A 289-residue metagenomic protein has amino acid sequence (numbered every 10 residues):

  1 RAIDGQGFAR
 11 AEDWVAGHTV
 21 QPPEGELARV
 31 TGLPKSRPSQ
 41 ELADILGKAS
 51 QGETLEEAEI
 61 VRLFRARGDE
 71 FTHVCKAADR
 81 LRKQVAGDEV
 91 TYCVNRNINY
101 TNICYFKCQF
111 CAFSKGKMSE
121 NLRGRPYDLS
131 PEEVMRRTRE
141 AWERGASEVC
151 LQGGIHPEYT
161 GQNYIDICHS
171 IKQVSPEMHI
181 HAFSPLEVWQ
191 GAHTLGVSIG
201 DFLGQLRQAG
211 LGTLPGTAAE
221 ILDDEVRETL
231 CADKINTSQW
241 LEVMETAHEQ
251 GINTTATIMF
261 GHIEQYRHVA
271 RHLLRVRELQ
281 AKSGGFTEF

Functional and structural regions predicted by a protein language model:
R1-D69, K76, K83-V85, R136 (+2 more regions): Auxiliary Fe-S-binding modules of radical SAM enzymes
G52, A78, C108, L151 (+3 more regions): Conserved, mostly hydrophobic/aromatic
H73-M118, P126-Q152: N-terminal pre-triad scaffold of radical SAM enzymes
K117-M118, E148-C150, I155-E158, P185-H193 (+3 more regions): Conserved radical SAM core fold
R123-R136, G161-N163, G196-G200, T237-S238: Glycine-rich anion/phosphate-binding loops
M135-T138, I165-H169, G200-L203, L241-M244 (+1 more regions): Generic structural signal for well-ordered alpha-helices, preferentially at hydrophobic/aromatic core positions
E143-R144, C150, I155-Y159, E242 (+1 more regions): Radical SAM [4Fe-4S] cluster-binding motif and immediate context
S175, H179, R207-A219, S238-F289: Conserved C-terminal portion of the radical SAM core fold that forms the substrate/S-adenosylmethionine-binding
